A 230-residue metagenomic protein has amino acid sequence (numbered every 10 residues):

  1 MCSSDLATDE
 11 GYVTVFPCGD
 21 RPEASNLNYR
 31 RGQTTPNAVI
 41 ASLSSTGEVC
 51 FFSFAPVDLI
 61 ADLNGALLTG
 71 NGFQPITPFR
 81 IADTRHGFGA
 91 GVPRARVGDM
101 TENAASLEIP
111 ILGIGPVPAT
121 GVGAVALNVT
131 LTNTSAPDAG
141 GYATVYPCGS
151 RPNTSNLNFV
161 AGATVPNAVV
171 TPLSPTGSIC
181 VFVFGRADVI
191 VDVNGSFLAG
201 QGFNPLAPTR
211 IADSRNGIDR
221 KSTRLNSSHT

Functional and structural regions predicted by a protein language model:
M1-C2, L225-T230: Positively charged, low-complexity/disordered segments
S4-R224: Short edge beta-strands and adjacent beta->alpha junctions
